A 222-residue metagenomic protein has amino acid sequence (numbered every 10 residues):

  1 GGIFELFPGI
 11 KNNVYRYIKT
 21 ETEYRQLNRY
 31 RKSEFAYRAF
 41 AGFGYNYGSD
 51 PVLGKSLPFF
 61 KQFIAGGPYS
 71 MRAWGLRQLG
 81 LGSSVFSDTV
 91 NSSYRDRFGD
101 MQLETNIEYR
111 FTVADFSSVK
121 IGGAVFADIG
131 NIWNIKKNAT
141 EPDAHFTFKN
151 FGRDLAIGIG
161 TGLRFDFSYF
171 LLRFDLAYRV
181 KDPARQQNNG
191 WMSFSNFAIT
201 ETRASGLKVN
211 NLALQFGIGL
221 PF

Functional and structural regions predicted by a protein language model:
G1-V113, S118, V125-F148, I218: C-terminal outer-membrane beta-barrel translocator/porin domains of Gram-negative envelope proteins and their
I18, I157, L212: Exposed loop/turn and edge beta-strand positions of beta-sandwich/beta-sheet ligand-binding modules
F111-T112, L163-L172: Metal-dependent nuclease catalytic cores in nucleic-acid-processing enzymes, especially RNase H-like/related
V113, F151, A204-L207: Short proline/glycine-enriched turn/loop segments at secondary-structure junctions
G122-F126, L171-A177: Conserved active-site loop/cleft motifs that coordinate metal ions or position small ligands
A127-H145, A177-S205, L220-F222: C-terminal beta-signal and adjacent terminal beta-strands/loops of Gram-negative outer-membrane beta-barrel proteins
A139-F167, M192-F194: Strand-loop-strand
F165-F167, G206-F222: Outer-membrane beta-barrel "beta-signal"
